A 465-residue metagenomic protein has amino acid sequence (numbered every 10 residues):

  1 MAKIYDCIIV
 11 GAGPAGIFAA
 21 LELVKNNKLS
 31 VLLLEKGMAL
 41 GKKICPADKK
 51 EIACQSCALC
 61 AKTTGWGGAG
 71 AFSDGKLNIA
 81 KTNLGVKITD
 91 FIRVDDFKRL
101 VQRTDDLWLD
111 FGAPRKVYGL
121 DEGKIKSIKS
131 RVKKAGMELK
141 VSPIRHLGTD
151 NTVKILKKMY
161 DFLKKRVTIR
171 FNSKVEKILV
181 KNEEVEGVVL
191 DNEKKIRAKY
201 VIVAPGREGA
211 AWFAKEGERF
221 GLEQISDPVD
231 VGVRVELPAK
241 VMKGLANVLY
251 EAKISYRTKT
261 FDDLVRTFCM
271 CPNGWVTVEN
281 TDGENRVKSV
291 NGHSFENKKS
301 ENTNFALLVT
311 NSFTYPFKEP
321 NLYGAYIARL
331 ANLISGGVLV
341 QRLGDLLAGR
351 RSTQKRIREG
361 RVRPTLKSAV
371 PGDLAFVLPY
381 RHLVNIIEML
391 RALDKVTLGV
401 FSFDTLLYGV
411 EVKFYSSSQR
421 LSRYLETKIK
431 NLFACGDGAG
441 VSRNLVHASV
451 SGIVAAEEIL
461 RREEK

Functional and structural regions predicted by a protein language model:
A2-K81, G123-K465: Residues forming the flavin
G65-Y118: Dinucleotide-binding Rossmann-like beta1-alpha1 core, especially the glycine-rich loop that anchors the ADP
